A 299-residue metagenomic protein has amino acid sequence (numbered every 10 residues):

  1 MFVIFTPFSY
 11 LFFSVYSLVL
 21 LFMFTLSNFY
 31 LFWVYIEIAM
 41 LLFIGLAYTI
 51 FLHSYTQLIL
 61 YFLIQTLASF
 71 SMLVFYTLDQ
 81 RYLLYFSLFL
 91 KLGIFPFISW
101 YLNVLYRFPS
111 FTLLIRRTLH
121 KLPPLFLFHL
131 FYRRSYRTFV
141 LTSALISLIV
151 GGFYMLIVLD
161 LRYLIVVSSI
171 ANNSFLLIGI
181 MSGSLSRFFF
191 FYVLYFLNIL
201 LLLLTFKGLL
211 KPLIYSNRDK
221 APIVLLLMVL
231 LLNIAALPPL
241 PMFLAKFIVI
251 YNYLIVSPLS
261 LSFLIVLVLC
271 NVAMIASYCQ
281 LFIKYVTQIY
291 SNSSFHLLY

Functional and structural regions predicted by a protein language model:
M1-Y299: Alpha-helical transmembrane segments of multi-pass membrane proteins predominantly involved in bioenergetics
